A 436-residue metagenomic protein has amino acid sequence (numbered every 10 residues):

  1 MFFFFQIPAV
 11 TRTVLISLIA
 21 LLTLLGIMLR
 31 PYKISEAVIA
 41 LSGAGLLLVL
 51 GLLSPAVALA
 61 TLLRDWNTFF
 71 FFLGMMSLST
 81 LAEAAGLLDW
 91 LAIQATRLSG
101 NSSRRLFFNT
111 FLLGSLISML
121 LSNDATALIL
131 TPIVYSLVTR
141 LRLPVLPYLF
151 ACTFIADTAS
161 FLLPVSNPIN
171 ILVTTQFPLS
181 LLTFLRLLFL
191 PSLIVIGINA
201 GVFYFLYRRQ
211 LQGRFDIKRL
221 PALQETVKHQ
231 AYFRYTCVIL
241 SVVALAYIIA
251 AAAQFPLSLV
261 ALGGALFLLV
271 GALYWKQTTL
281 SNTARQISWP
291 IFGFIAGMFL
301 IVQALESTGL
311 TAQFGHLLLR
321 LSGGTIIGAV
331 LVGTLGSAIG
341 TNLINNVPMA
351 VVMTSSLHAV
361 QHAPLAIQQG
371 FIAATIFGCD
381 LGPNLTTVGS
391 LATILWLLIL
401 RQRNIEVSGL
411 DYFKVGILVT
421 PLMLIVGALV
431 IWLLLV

Functional and structural regions predicted by a protein language model:
F4-R12, P31-I34, V57-T68, L181-P191 (+7 more regions): Interfacial loop-to-helix junctions that mark the boundaries of transmembrane helices in multi-pass membrane
Q6-L18, D65-S77, M119, N123-A127 (+6 more regions): Structural signature of hydrophobic alpha-helical transmembrane segments
P8, P55-L146, F294-A363: Membrane-embedded alpha-helical segments and adjacent helix-loop junctions characteristic of multi-pass solute
R12-L24, Y32-L53, D65-S77, I129 (+3 more regions): Hydrophobic mid-bilayer segments of alpha-helices in multi-pass membrane transport proteins, especially secondary
N101-N109, T139-A151, L179-L190, I327 (+2 more regions): Membrane-interface alpha-helices at helix entry/exit sites of multi-pass transporters
S118-L128, V145-L179, N199-F205, A338-T354 (+2 more regions): Alpha-helical transmembrane segments and, especially, the helix-loop junctions at the ends of these helices
L143, L182-A231, F377, L381-V436: Juxtamembrane and boundary regions of transmembrane helices in multi-pass small-molecule transporters and channels
I196-T279: Long, contiguous bundles of hydrophobic transmembrane helices that form the permeation core of multi-pass
